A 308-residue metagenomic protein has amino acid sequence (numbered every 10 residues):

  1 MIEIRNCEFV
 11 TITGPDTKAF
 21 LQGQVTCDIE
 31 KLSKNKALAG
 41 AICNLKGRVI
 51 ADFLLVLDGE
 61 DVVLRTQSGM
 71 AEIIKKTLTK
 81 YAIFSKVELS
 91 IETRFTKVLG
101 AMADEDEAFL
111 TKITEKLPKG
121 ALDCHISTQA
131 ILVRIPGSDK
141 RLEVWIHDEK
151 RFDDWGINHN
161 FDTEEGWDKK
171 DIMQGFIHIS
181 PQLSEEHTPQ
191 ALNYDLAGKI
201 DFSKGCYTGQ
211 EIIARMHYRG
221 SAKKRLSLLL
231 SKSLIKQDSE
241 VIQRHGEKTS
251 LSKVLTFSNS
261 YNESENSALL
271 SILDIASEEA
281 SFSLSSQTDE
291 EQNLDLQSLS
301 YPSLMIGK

Functional and structural regions predicted by a protein language model:
M1-K308: Basic, glycine/lysine-rich polyanion-binding surfaces/domains
